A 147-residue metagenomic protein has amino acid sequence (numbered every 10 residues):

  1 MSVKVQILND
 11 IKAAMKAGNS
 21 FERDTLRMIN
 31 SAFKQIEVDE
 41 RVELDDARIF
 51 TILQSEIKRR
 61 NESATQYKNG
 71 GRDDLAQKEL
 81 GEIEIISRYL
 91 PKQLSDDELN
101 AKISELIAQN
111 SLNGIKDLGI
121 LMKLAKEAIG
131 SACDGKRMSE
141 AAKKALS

Functional and structural regions predicted by a protein language model:
S2-Y89, Q93-I115, I120-K123, E127-G135 (+1 more regions): N-terminal cationic and glycine-rich segments that engage phosphates or anionic surfaces
